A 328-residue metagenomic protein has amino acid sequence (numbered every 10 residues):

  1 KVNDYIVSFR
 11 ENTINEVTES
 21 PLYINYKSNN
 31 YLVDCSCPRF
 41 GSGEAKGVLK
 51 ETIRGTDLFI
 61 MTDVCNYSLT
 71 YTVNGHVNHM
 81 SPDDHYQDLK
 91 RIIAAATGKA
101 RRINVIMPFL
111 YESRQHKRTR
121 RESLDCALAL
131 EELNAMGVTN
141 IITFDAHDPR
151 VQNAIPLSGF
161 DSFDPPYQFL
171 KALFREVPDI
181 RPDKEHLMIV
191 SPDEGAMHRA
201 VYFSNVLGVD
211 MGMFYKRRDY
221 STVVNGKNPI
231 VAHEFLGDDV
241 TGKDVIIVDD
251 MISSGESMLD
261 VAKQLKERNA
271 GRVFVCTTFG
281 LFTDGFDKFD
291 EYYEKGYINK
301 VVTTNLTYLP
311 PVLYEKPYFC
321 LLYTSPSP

Functional and structural regions predicted by a protein language model:
E16-I53, E112-E122, D161-F174, R181-E185 (+4 more regions): Short, glycine/charge-rich flexible loops or terminal/linker lids adjacent to PRPP-binding catalytic cores
S36-G41, H76-A94, R120-L128: Glycine-rich anion/phosphate-binding loops
G55-L58, T62-V64, S68-T72, K90-H116 (+2 more regions): Mobile, glycine- and charge-enriched loop segments and immediately flanking short secondary-structure elements within
D57, R101-N104, T139-N140, H186 (+3 more regions): Residues at the starts of beta-strands that form the adenosine-phosphate
F109, K216, T222-N225, K263-Y297 (+1 more regions): A short, conserved beta-to-alpha structural element at the edge of catalytic cores that scaffolds binding
T119-R181: Anion-binding alpha/beta catalytic cores of soluble intermediary-metabolism enzymes, centered on
A146-P149, A196, T304-L309: Short, polar loop motifs at secondary-structure junctions
Y323-P328: Conserved small/polar residues in nucleotide/adenosyl-binding loops
